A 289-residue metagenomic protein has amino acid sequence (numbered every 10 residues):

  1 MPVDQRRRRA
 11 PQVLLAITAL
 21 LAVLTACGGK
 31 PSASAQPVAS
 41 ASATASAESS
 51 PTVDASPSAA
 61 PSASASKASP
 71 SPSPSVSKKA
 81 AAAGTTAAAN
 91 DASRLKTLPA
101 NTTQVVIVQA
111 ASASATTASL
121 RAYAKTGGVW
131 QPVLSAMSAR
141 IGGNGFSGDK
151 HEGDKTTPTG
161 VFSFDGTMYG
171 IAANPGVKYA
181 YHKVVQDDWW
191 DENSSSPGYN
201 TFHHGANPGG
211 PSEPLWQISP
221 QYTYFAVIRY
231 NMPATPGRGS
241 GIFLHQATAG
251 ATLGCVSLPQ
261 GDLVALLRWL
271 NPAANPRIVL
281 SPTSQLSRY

Functional and structural regions predicted by a protein language model:
M1-A19: N-terminal export and membrane-targeting signals
D4-R7, G28, A65, V76: Intrinsically disordered, low-complexity sequence elements enriched in Ser/Thr/Gly/Pro
V23-A26: C-terminal motif of bacterial Sec signal peptides marking the signal peptidase cleavage site
P31-A47, P51-P57, P61, K67-P70 (+3 more regions): Cell wall/extracellular polymer interaction/catalysis modules
G254-L267: Short beta-strand-centered segments at strand-helix junctions
A273-I278: Cytochrome P450 catalytic domain signature, combining two hallmark sequence patches
